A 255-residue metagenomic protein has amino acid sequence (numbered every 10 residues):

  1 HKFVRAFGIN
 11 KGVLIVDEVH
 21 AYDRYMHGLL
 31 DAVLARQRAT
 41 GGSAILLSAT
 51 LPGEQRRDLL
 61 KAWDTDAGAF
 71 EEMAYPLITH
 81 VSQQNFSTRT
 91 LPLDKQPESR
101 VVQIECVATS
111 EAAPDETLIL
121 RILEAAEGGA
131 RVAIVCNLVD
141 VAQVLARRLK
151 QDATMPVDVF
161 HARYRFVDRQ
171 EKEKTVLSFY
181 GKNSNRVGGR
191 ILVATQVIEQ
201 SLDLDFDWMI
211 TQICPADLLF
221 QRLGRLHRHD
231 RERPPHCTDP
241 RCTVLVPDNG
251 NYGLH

Functional and structural regions predicted by a protein language model:
K2-V13, N185-G189: Short basic/glycine-enriched coil/helix segment immediately N-terminal to the Walker B
F7-G12, H20-T90: Post-DEXD/H (motif II) to motif III coupling segment of the RecA-like Helicase ATP-binding lobe
D17-V19, I213: Walker B catalytic acidic pair
H20-R24, P52, V141, Q200 (+1 more regions): Residues immediately C-terminal
G42, D66-A142: Conserved interdomain linker/interface between the two RecA-like ATPase lobes of SF2 helicase motors
R121-C214: Conserved helicase/translocase motor-coupling segment
L226-H255: Conserved segment of the helicase C-terminal RecA-like domain
